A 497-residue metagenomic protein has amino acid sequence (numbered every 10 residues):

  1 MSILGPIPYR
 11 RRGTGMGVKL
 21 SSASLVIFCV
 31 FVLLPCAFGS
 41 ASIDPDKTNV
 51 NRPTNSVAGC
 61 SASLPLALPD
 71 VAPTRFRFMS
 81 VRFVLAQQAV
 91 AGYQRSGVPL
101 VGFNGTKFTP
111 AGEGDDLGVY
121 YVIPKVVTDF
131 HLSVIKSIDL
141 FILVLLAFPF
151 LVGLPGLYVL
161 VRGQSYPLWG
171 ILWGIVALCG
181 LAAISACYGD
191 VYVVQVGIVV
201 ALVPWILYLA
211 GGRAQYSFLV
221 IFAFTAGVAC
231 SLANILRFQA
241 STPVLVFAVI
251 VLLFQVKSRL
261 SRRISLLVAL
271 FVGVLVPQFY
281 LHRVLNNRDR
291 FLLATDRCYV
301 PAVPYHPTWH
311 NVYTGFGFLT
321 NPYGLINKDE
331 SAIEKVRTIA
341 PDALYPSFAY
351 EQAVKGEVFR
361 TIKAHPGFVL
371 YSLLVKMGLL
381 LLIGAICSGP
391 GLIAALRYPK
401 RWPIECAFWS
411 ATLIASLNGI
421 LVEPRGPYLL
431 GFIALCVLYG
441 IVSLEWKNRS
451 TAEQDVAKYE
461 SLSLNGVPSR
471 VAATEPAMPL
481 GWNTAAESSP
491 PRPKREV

Functional and structural regions predicted by a protein language model:
M1-S2, F148-V159, V375-W402: Hydrophobic, aromatic-rich transmembrane alpha-helices and their immediate juxtamembrane boundary segments
S2-P6, R11-G13, G17-S22, P243-L275: Perimembrane helix-loop-helix junctions
N51-F108, N287-K376: Membrane-proximal stem/loop segments at transmembrane-domain junctions that anchor or position
Q87-A147: Short hydrophobic/aromatic helix or loop-helix immediately within or flanking a transmembrane segment in polytopic
I135-L146, G174-I198, S231, I235 (+1 more regions): Aromatic- and kink-enriched transmembrane "portal" helix at the membrane-lumen/periplasm boundary that abuts
L140-L168, A201-L207, C387-P390: Transmembrane-helix motifs of polytopic, lipid-linked glycan transferases
V200-F222, L253, K257, L444: Membrane-interface transmembrane helices that cradle and orient dolichyl/undecaprenyl
I221-R237, A248-V249, A269-Q278: Membrane-interface alpha helices of multi-pass inner-membrane proteins
